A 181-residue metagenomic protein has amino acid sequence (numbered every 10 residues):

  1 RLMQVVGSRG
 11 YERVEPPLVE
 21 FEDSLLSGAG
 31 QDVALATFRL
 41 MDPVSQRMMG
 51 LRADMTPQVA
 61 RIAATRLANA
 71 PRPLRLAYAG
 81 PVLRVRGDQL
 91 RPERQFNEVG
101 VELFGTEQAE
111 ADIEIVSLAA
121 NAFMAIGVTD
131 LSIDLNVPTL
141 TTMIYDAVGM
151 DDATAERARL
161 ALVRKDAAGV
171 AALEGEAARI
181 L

Functional and structural regions predicted by a protein language model:
R1-L181: Extended, charged alpha-beta segments that form solvent-exposed binding/catalytic grooves in nucleic-acid-handling
